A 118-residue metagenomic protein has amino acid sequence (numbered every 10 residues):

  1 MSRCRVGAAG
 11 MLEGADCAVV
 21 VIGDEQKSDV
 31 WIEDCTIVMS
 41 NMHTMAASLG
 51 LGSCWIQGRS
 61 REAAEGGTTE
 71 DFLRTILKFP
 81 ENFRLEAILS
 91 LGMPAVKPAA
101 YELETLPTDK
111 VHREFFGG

Functional and structural regions predicted by a protein language model:
M1-G118: Acidic, surface-exposed loops and disordered segments
